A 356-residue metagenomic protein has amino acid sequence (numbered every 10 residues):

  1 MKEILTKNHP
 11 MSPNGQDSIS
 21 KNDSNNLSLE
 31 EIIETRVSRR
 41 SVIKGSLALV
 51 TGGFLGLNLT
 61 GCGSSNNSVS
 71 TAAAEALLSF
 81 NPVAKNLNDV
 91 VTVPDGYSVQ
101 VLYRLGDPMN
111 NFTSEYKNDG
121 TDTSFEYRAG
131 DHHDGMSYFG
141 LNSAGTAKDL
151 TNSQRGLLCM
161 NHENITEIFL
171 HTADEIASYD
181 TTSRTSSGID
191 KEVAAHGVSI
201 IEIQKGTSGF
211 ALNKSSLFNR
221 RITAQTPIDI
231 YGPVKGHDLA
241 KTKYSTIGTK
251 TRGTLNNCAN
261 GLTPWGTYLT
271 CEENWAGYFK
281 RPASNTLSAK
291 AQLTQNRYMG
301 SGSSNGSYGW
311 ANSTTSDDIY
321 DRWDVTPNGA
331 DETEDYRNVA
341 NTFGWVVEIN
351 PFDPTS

Functional and structural regions predicted by a protein language model:
M1-S38, L55: N-terminal secretory signal peptides
L5, S70-A72: Generic start-of-chain signal for non-secretory N-termini
T35, S41-G63: N-terminal export signals
S46-L47, L55, A72-S356: A fold-level detector for beta-propeller and closely related beta-sheet-rich head/sensor domains
G63-S70: Bacterial lipoprotein signal-peptidase II cleavage site
